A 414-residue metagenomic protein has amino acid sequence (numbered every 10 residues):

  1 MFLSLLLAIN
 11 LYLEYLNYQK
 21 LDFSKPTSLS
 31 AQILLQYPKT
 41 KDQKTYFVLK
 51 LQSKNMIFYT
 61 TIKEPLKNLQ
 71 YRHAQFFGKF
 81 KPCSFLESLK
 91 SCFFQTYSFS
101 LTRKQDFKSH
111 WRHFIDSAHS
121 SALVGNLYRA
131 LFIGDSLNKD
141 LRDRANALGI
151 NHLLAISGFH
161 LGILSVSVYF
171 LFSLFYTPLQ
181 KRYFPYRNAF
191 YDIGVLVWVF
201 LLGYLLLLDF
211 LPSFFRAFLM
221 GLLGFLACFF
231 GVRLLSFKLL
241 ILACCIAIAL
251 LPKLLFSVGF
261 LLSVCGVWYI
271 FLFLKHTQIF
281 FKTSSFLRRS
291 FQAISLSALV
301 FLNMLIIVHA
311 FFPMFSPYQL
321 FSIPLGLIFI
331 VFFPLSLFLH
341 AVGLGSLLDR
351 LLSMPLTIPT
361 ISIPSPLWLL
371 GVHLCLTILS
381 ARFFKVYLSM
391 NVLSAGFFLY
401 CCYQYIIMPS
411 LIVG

Functional and structural regions predicted by a protein language model:
M1-A8, F132, G194-L201, K238-C245: Alpha-helical transmembrane segments
F2-H152: Membrane-interface helix/helix-cap signal primarily in integral membrane proteins
F2-Y12, F175, L219-L222, F301: Cleavable Sec-type N-terminal signal peptides
Y12-L21, D106-F114, F159-V168, Y183-F184 (+4 more regions): Charged, low-complexity, helix/coiled-coil-prone segments
N17, S173, T177-K181, H340 (+2 more regions): Perimembrane helix-loop junctions in membrane proteins
I57-E64, E87-C92, Q105-S109, H160-S165 (+4 more regions): Short C-terminal domain-edge/linker segments immediately following a structured domain
Y97-A217: Aromatic-rich juxtamembrane segments at the membrane interface
F210-G414: Internal transmembrane alpha-helical bundles of multi-pass membrane proteins
